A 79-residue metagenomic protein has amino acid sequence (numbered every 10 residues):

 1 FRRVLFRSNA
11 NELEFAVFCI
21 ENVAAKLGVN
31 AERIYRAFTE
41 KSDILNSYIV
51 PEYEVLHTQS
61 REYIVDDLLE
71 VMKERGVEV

Functional and structural regions predicted by a protein language model:
F1-L5: Short, small-residue-biased leader/transition segments that mark boundaries at the very start of proteins
F6-R33: N-terminal acidic leader/helix
E14-V17, S47, E52, E62: Intrinsically disordered, low-complexity N-terminal regions enriched in serine/proline/glycine with scattered basic
I20-V23, E40, T58: Short linear sequence elements within intrinsically disordered, low-complexity coil regions
L27, A31, Y35-F38, G76-V79: Long, hydrophobic, amphipathic alpha-helical segments used as structural scaffolds
E32-F38, S42-L56: Amphipathic, hydrophobic secondary-structure cores in small proteins
P51-V79: Long, compositionally biased
